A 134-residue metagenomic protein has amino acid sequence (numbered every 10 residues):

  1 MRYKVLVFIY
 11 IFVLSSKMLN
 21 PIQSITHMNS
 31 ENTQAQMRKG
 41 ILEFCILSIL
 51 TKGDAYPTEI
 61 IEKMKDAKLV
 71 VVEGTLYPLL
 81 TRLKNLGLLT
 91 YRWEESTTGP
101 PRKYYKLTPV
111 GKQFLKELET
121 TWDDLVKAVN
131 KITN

Functional and structural regions predicted by a protein language model:
M1-T33: Short, intrinsically disordered or compositionally biased N-terminal tails of bacterial proteins
Q34-T75, E94: N-terminal helix-turn-helix DNA-binding core of bacterial DNA-binding proteins
L76-P78, L83: Basic amphipathic alpha-helical segments that dock to polyanions
G87: Glycine-centered, phosphate/nucleic-acid-interacting loop/turn motifs that mediate DNA/RNA or nucleotide
T90-S96: Short E/K-rich amphipathic alpha-helical oligomerization segments
T97, P101-E119: Basic, amphipathic "hinge/linker" alpha-helix immediately C-terminal to the N-terminal HTH DNA-binding motif
Q113-N134: Amphipathic alpha-helical dimerization/coiled-coil segments that flank or bridge DNA-binding/regulatory modules
